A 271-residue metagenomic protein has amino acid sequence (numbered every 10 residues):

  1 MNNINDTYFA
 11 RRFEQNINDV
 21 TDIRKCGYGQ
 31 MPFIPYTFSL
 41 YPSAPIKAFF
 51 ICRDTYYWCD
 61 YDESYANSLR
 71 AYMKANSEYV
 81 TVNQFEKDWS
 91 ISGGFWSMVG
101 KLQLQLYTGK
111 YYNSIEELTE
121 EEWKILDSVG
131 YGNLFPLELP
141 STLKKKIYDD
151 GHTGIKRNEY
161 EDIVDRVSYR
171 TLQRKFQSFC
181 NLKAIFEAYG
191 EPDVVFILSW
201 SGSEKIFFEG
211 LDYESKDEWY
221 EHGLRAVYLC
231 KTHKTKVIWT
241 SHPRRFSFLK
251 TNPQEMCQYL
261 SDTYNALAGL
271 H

Functional and structural regions predicted by a protein language model:
M1-M98, N181, A226-L229, H233 (+1 more regions): Active-site and ligand/interface coordination hotspots across diverse enzymes and nucleic-acid-associated assemblies
N2-T7, E161-K183, G202-H271: C-terminal capping/extension of enzyme domains
D22-L40, Q105-E117, R170-F186: A Trp-anchored, charged/polar loop motif used as the substrate-binding/catalytic surface of acyl/ester-handling
F50, F196-L198, V237-W239: Structural motif
R53-W58, F135-L139, W200-K205, H242-F246: Short, solvent-exposed loop/turn segments at secondary-structure junctions
S68-L143: Low-complexity, serine/threonine/proline-enriched polar segments
I125-F176: Charged, often glycine-rich, active-site loop that binds/positions anionic groups
N181-S201: Proline-aspartate-enriched helix->loop->beta-strand connector
